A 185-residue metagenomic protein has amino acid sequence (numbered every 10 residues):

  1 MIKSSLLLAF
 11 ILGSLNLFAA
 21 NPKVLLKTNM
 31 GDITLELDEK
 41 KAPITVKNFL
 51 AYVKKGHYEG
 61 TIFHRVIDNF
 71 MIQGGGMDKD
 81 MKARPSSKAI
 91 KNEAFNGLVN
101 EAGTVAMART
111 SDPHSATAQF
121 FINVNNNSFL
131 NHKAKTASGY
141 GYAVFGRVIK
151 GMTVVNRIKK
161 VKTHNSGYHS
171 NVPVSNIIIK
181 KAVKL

Functional and structural regions predicted by a protein language model:
M1-L6: Bacterial N-terminal signal peptides that target proteins for export
A9-F18: Hydrophobic h-region of N-terminal signal peptides that target proteins for export in Gram-negative bacteria
L17-L185: Cyclophilin-like peptidyl-prolyl cis-trans isomerases
